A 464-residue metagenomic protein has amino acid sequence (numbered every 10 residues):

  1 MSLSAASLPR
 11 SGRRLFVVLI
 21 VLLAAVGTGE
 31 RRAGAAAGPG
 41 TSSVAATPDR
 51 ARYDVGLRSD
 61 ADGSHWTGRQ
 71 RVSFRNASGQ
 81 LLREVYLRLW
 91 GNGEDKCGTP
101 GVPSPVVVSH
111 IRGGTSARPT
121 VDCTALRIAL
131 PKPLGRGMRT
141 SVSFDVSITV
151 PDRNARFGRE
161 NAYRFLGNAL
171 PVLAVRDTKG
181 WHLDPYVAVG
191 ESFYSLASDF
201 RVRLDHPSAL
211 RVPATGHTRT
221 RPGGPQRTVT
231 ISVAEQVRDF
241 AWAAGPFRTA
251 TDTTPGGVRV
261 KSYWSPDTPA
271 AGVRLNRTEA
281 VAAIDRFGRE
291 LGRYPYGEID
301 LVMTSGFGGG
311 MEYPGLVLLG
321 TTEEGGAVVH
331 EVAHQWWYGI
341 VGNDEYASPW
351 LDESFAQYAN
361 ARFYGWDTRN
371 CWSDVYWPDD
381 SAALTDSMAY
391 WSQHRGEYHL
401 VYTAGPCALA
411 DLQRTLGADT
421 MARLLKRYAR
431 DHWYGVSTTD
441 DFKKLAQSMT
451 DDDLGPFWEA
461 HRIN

Functional and structural regions predicted by a protein language model:
L3, R13-F16, I20, A25-T67: N-terminal, polar/Ser/Thr-rich
R58-D62, W433-N464: Beta/coil-rich, acidic/histidine-enriched accessory regions frequently appended to metallopeptidases
R83-S116, G167-L170, D205, A209-L210: Solvent-exposed beta-hairpin/edge-strand motifs
P100-A162: A surface-exposed beta-strand-loop module
S147-L196, F200: Glycine/proline-rich low-complexity spacer/linker segments in large multi-domain proteins
S192-V329, Y358: Hydrophobic helix-coil surface modules that form long, contiguous segments used for peptide/substrate interaction
M303, P314-W372, L425: Zinc-dependent metallopeptidase catalytic helix centered on the HExxH motif and its immediate flanking segment
A347-A418, K426, H432-W433, M449 (+1 more regions): Acidic/His/Gly-enriched intrinsically disordered linker/tail segments that often contain short helix/coil "MoRF-like"
